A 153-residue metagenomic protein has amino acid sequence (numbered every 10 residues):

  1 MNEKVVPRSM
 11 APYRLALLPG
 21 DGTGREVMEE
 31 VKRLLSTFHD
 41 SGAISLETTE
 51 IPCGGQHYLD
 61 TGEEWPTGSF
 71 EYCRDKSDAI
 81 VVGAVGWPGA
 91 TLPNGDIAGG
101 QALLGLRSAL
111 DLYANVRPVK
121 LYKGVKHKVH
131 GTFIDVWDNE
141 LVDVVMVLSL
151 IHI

Functional and structural regions predicted by a protein language model:
M1-V145: Contiguous, glycine/small-aliphatic-enriched amphipathic segments in soluble metabolic enzymes
L148: Surface-exposed loop and adjacent secondary-structure segments within mature catalytic domains
I151-I153: Conserved small/polar residues in nucleotide/adenosyl-binding loops
